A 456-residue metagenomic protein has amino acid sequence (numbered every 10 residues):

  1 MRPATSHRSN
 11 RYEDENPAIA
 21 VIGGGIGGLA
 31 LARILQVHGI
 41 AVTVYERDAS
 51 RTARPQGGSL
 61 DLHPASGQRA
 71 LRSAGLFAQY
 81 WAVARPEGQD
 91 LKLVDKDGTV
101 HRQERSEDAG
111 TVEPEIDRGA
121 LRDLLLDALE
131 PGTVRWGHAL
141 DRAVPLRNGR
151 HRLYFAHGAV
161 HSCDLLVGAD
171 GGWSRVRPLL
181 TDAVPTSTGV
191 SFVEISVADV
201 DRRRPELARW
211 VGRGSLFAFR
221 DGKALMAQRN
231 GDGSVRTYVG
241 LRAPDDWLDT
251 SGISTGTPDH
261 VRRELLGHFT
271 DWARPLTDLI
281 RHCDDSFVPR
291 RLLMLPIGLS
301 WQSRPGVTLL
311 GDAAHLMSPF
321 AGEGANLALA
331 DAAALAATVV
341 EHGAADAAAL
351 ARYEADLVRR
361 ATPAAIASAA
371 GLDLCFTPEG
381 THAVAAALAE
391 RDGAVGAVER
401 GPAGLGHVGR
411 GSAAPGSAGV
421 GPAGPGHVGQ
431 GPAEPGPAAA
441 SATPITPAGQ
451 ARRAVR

Functional and structural regions predicted by a protein language model:
R2-I19, I34-Q36, D61-V200, D246-D249 (+2 more regions): Conserved N-terminal helical subregion
R8-N16, Y80, T338-E399, I445 (+1 more regions): Long, positively charged, glycine-interspersed low-complexity recognition regions
A20-A41, Y45-D48, V167-G168, V193 (+2 more regions): Conserved mid-domain beta->alpha element of the FAD-binding
T52-A53, A143, R175, M317: Short, solvent-exposed loop/turn segments at secondary-structure junctions
G57-G58: Glycine-rich active-site loop/strand segments that organize a redox cofactor
R142, M226-A227: Short, surface-exposed charged micro-motifs
E206-R209, R213, R220-K223, R229-V235 (+1 more regions): FAD/FMN-dependent oxidoreductases across multiple families
V398-A438: Long, intrinsically disordered low-complexity tandem-repeat segments
